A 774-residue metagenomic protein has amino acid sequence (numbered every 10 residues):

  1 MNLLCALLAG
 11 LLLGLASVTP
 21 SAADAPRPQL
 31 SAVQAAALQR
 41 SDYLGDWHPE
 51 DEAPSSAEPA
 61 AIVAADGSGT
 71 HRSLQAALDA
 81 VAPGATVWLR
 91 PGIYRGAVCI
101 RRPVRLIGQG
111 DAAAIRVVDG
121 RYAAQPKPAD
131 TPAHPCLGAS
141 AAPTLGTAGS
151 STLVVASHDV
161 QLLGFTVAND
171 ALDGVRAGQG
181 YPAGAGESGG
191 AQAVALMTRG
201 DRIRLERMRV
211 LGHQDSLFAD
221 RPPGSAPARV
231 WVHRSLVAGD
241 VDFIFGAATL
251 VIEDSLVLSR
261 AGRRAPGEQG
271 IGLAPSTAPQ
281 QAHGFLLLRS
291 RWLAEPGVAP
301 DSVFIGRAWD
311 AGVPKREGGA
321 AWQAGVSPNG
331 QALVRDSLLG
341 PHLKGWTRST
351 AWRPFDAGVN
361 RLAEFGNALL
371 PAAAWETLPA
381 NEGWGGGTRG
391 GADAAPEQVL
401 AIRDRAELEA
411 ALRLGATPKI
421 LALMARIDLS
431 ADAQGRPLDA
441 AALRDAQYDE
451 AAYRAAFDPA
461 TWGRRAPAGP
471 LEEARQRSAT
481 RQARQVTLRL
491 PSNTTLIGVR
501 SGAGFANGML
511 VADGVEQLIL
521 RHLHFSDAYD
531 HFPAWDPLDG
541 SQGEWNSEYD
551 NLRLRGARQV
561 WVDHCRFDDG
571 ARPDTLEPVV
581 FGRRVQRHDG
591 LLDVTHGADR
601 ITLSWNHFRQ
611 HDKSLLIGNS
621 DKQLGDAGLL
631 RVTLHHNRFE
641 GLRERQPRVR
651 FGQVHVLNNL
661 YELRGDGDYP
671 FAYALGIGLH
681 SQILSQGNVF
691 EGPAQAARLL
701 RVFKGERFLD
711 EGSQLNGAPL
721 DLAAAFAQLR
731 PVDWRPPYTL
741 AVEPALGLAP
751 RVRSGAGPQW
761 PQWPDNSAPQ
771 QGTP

Functional and structural regions predicted by a protein language model:
C5-A16: Bacterial N-terminal signal peptides
S17-D24: Signal peptide processing junction and immediate N-terminal pro/mature segment of secreted/exported proteins
A25-D42, R101, F304-V399, A410-K419 (+4 more regions): Long, contiguous C-terminal flanking segments immediately downstream of a protein's structured core
A25-W375, T595, R648, L663 (+5 more regions): Sequence-level preference for short, compositionally simple segments enriched in small aliphatic or small polar residues
A57-I93, P379-A422: Acidic Gly/Asp/Thr-rich repetitive segments characteristic of extracellular carbohydrate-active and adhesion proteins
D79-A82, Y94-I107, I115-Q161, A171-D201 (+5 more regions): Extracellular beta-strand-rich solenoid/capping regions of secreted or surface-exposed proteins that bind or remodel
Q109, V160-F165, D170, D201-H213 (+30 more regions): Solvent-exposed loop/turn tips at the surfaces of repeat/solenoid architectures
S225-V230, I244, L250-V251, Y549 (+4 more regions): Surface loops at the rim/top face of extracytoplasmic beta-rich domains
